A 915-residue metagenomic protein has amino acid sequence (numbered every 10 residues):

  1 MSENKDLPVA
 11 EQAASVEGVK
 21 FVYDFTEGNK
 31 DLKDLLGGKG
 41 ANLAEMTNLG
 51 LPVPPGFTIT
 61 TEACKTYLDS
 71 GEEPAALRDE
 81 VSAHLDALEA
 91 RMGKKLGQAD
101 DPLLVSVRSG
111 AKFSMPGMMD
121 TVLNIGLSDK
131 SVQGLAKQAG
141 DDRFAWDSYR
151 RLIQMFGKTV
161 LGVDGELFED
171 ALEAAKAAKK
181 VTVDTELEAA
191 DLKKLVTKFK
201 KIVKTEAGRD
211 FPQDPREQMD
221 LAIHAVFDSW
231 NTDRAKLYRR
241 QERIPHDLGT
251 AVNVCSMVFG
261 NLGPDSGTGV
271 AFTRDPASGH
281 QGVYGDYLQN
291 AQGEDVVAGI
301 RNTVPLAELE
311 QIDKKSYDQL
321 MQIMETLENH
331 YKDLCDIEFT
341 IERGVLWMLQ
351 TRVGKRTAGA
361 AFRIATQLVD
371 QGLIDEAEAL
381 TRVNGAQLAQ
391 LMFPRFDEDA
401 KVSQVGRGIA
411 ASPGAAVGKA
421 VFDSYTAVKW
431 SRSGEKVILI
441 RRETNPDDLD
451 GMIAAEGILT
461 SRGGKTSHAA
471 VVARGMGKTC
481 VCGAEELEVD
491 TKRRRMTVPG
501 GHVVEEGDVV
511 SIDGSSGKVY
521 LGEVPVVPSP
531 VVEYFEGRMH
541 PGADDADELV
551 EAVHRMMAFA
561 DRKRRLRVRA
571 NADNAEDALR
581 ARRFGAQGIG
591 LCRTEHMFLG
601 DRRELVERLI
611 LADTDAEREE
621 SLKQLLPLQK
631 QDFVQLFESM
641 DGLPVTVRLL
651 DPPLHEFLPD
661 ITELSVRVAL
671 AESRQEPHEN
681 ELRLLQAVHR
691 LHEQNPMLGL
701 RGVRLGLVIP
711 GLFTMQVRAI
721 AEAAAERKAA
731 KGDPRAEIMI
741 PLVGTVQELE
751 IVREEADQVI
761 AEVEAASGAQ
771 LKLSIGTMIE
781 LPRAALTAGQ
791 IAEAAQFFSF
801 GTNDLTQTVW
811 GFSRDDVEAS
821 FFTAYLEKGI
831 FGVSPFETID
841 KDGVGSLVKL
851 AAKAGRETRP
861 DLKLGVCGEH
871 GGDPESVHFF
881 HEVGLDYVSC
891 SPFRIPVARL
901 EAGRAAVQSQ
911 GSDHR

Functional and structural regions predicted by a protein language model:
S2-A400, K429, E435-I438, N445-D450 (+12 more regions): Nucleotide/phosphate-binding sheet-loop regions of phosphoryl- and nucleotidyl-transfer enzymes
N29-L32, S412-A454, R564-L566, G843-D861: C-terminal accessory/binding modules appended to enzymatic or scaffolding proteins
F57, S461-G463, C482-E485, C592 (+2 more regions): Short beta->alpha connector loops at strand-helix junctions that form conserved, small/polar/Pro-enriched
S82-L85, R239-I244, L380-V437, K518-R564 (+4 more regions): Long, charged amphipathic helices and adjacent flexible linkers at domain junctions
R108-S109, V531-E533, R538-R915: Conserved alpha/beta-domain cores
N253, V421, I438-I440, L459 (+3 more regions): Structural motif
V345-W347, I438, N445-I453, G457-L459 (+8 more regions): Glycine-rich phosphate/ribose-binding loops and adjacent secondary-structure elements that form binding surfaces
